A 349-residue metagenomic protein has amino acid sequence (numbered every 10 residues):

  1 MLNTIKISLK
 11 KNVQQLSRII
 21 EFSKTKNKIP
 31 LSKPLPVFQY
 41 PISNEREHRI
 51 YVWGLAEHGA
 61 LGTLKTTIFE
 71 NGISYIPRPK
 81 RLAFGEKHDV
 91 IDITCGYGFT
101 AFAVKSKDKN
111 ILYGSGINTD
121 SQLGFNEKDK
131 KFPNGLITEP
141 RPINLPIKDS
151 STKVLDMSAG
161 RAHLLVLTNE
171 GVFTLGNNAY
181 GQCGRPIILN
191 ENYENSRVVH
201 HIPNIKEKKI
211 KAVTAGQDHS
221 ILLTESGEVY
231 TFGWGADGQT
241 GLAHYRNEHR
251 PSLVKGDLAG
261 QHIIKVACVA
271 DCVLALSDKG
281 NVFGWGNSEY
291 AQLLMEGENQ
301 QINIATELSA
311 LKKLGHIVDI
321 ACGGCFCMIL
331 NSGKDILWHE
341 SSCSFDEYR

Functional and structural regions predicted by a protein language model:
M1-P34: N-terminal mitochondrial targeting presequence
S23-K26, L31, P36-R46, Y51-I76 (+6 more regions): Short glycine/serine- and acidic-residue-enriched loop/turn motifs that recur at repeat junctions
H48, G98, N110, R161-A162 (+7 more regions): Short coil/turn segments that connect the beta-strands within blades of beta-propeller domains
V52, F99-A103, G114, H163-V166 (+7 more regions): Conserved core positions of repeat-based scaffolds
A83-G85, L145-D149, P203-I205, G256-L258 (+1 more regions): Surface loop/turn motifs at the tips and blade-to-blade linkers of beta-strand repeat domains
N169-E170, K209-A212, E225-E228, H262-K265 (+1 more regions): Tandem repeat domain/solenoid detector
L308-I317, E347-R349: Conserved blade-ending motifs and adjacent loop-strand segments that build the rim/top face of beta-propeller domains
